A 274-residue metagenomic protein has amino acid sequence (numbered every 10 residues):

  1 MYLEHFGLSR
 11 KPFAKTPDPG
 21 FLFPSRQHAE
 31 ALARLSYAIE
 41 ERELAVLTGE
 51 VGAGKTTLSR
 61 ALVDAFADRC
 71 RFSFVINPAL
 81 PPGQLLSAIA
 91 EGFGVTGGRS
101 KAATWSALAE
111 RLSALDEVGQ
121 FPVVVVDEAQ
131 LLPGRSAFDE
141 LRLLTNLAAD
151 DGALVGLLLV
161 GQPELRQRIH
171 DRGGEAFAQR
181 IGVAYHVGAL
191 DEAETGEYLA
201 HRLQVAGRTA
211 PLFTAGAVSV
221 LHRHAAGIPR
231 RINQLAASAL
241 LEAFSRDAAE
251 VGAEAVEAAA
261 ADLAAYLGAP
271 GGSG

Functional and structural regions predicted by a protein language model:
M1-E41, A269-G274: A short, basic N-terminal segment
L8-K15, R69-R71, L80-R99: Conserved NTP-binding/hydrolysis module of P-loop NTPases
E41-A61: Walker A/P-loop nucleotide-binding motif
V63-A65, L165-R180: Short regulatory helix/loop adjacent to the ATP-binding pocket of P-loop NTPases
V75-A79, I169-D171, G182-T195: Conserved AAA+ ATPase "SRH/arginine-finger" region at the nucleotide-binding site
P81, G97-V126, Q130-E140, A149-L154 (+4 more regions): Mid-core helix/loop region of P-loop NTP-binding domains shared across ATPases and GTPases
E91-F93, P163-E164, R172, L190-T209: Conserved AAA+ ATPase "sensor/coupling" helix adjacent to the nucleotide-binding pocket
Q204-G274: C-terminal alpha-helical "lid" subdomain
